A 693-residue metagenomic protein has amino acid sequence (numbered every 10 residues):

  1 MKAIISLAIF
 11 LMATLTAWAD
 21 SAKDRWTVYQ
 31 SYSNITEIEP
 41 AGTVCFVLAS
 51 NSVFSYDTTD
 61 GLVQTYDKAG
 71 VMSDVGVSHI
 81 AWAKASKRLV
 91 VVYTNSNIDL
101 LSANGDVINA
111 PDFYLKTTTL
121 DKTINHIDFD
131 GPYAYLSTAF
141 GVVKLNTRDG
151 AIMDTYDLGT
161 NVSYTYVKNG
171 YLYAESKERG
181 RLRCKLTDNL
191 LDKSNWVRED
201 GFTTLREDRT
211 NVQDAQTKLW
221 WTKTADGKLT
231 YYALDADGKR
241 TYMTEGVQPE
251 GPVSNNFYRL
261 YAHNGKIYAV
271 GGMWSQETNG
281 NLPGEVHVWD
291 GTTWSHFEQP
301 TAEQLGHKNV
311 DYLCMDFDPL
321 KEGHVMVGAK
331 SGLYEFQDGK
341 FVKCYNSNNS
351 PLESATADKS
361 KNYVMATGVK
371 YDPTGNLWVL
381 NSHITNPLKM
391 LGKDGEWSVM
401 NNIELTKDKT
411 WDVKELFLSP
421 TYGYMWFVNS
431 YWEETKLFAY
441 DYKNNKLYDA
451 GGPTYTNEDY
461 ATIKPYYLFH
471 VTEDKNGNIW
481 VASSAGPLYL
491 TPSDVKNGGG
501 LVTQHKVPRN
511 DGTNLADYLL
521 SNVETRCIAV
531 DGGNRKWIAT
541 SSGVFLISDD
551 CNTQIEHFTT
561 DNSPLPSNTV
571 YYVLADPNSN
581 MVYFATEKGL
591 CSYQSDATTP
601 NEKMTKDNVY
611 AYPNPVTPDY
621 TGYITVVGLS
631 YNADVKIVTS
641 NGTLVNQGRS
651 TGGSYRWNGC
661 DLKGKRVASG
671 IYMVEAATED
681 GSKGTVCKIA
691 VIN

Functional and structural regions predicted by a protein language model:
M1-D24, Y171, N376-W378, N693: Bacterial Sec-dependent N-terminal signal peptides
A19, A597-E602, A611-N614, G642 (+3 more regions): Terminal processing/anchoring signals of secreted or surface-associated proteins and related intramolecular
D20-V609, L644: Carboxylate-rich, polar loop motifs that coordinate divalent cations or form catalytic acidic clusters
M581, A668-M673: Short, conserved beta-strand segments of beta-strand-rich sandwich/propeller modules, principally
K603-K636, S654-W657: Glycine-centered coil/turn sites that cap beta-strands in beta-rich domains
D634-V645, G664, Y672: Short, glycine-anchored, charge-dense loop/turn motifs used at functional sites
L644-V667, T678-S682: Glycine-centered tight-turn motifs at strand-turn-strand junctions
M673-N693: C-terminal tail/sorting-segment detector
